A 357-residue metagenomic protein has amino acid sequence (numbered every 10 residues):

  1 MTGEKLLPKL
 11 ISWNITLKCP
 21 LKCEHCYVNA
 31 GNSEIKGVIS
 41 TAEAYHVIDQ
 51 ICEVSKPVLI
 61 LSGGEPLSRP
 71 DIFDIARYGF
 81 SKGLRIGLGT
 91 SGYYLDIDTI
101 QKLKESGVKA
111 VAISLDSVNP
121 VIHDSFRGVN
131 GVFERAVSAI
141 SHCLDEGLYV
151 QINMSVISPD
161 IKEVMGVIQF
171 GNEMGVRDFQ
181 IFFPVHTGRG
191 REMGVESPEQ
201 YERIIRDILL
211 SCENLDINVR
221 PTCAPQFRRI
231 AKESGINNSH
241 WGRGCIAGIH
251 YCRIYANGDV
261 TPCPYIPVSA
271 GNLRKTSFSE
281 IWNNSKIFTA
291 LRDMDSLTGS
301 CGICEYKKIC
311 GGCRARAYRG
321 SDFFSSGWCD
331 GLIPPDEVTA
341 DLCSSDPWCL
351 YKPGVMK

Functional and structural regions predicted by a protein language model:
M1-S12, E53, N238, K286: N-terminal [4Fe-4S]-dependent radical SAM core
T2, V260, Y265-K357: Flexible mid-to-C-terminal extensions adjoining Fe-S/redox cofactors in radical SAM and related proteins
E4-T41: Canonical Radical SAM [4Fe-4S] cluster-binding loop centered on the CxxxCxxC motif and its immediate flanking residues
L10, N14, Y27, I60 (+3 more regions): Conserved beta-strand segments that form the floor/walls of ligand-binding pockets within enzyme and binding domains
V38-S62, S68-G188, G194-P198: Radical SAM/AdoMet-radical enzyme domain recognition
E173, R177, R191-I217, R274 (+3 more regions): A structural motif corresponding to the C-terminal lobe/cap of the Radical SAM core domain
T187-S269, S296-L297, K307-I309: A C-terminal junction/extension of Radical SAM enzymes
